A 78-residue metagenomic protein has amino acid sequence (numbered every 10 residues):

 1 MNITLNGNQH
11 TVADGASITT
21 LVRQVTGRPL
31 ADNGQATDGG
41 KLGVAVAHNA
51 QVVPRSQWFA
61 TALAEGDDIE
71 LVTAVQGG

Functional and structural regions predicted by a protein language model:
M1-G77: Ubiquitin-like/PB1-type beta-grasp interaction modules and other compact soluble beta-rich domains
